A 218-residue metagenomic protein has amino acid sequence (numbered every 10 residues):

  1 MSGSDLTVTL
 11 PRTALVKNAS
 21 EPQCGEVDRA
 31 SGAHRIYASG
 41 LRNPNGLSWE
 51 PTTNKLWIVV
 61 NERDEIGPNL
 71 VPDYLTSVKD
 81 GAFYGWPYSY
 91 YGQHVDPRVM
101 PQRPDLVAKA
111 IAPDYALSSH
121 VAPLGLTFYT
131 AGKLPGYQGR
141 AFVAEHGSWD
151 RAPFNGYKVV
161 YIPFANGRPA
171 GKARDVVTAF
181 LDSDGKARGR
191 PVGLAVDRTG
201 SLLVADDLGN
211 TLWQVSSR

Functional and structural regions predicted by a protein language model:
M1-T13, A19-I36, R42-N43, S48-V177 (+2 more regions): Beta-propeller domain segments
A195-R218: Blade-level signature of beta-propeller repeat domains, shared across WD40, Kelch, NHL, RCC1 and BNR/Asp-box propellers
